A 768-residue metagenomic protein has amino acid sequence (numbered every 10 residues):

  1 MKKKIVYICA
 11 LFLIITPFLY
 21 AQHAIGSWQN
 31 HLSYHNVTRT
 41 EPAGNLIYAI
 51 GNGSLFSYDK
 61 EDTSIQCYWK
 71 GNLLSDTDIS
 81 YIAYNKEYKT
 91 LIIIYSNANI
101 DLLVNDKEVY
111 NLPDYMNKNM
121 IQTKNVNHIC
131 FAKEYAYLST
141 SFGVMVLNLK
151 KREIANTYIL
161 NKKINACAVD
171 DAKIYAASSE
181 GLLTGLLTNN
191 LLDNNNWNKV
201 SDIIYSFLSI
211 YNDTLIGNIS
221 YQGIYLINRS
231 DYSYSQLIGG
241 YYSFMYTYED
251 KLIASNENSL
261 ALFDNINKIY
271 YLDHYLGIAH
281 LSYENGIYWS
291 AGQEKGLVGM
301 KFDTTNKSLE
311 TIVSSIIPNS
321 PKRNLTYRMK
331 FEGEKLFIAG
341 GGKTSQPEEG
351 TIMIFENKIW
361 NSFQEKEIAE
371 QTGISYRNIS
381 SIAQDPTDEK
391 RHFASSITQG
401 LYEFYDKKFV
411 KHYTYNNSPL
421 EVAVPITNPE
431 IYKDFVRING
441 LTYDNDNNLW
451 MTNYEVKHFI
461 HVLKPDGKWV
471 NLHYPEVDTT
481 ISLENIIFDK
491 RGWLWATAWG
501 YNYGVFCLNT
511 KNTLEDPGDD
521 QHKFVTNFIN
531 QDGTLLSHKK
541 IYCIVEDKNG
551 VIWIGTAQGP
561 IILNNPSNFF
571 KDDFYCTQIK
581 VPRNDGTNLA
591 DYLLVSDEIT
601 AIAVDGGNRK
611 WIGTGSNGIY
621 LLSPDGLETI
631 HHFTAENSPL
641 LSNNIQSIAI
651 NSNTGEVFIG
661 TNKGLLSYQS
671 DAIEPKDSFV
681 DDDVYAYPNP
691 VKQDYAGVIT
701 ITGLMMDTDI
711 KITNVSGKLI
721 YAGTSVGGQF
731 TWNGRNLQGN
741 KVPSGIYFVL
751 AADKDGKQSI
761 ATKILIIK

Functional and structural regions predicted by a protein language model:
M1-S27, W450, W493, K768: Bacterial Sec-dependent N-terminal signal peptides
A21-V684, L719: Carboxylate-rich, polar loop motifs that coordinate divalent cations or form catalytic acidic clusters
T387, D444, D489, D694 (+4 more regions): Surface-exposed coil/turn segments at beta-strand junctions on protein surfaces, enriched
I648, S725-Q729, I766: A short acidic/small-residue loop/turn micro-motif
S678-K711, Q729-W732: Glycine-centered coil/turn sites that cap beta-strands in beta-rich domains
I710-I720, Y747: Short, glycine-anchored, charge-dense loop/turn motifs used at functional sites
S725-K757: Short, surface-exposed loop/turn motifs with a glycine/proline- and acidic-biased composition
S759-I764: Edge beta-strands of extracellular beta-sandwich domains
